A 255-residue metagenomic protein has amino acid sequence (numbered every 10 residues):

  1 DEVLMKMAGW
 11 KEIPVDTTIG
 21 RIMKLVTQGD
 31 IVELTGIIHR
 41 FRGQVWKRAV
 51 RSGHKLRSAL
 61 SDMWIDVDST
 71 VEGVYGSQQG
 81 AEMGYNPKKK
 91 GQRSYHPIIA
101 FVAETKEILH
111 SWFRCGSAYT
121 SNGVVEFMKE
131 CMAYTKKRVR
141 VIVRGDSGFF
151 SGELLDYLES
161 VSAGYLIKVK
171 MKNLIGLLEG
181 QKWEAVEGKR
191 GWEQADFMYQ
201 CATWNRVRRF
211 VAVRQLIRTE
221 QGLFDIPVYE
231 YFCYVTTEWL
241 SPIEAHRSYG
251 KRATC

Functional and structural regions predicted by a protein language model:
D1, W10, V15-I19, S61-E72 (+5 more regions): Short, conserved catalytic/metal-binding motifs centered on acidic residues
E2, E72-V74, E107, A118 (+4 more regions): Flexible loop/turn segments at secondary-structure boundaries
V3-P14, I31-T35: Short, flexible active-site-proximal loops enriched in glycine and acidic residues
I22-I99: Active-site-proximal, Lys/Arg-enriched surface segment that forms a nucleic-acid-binding/basic interface patch
Y75-G80, L109-F113, G123, G152-L158 (+1 more regions): Short acidic, glycine/serine/threonine-rich loops at helix termini
P87-R138, E230: Electropositive, glycine- and tryptophan-enriched low-complexity nucleic-acid-binding patches
A118-L174: Domain-level cores of phosphate- or acyl-group-handling catalytic modules
G164-C255: An anionic, glycine-rich sequence signature occurring as long contiguous blocks
